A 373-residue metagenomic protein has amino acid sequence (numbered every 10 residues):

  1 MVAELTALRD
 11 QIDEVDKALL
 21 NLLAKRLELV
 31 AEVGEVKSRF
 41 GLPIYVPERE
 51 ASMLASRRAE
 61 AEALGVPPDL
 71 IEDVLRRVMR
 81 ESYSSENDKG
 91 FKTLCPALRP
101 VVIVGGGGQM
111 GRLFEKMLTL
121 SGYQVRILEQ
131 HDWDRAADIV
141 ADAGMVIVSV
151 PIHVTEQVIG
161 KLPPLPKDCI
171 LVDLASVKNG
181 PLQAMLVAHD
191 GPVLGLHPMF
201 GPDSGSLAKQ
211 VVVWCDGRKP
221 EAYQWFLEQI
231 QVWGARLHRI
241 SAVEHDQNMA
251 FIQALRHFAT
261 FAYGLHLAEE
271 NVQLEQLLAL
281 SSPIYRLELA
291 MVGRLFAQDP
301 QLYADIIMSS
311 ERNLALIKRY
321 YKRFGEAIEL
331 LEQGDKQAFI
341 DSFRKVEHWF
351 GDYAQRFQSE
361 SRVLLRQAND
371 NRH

Functional and structural regions predicted by a protein language model:
M1-V102, K116: Extended, charge-rich alpha-helical interface modules
I103-V104, V148, W214: Hydrophobic Val/Ile/Leu positions in short beta-strands of Rossmann-like dinucleotide-binding domains
Q109-M110: Hydrophobic/small residue at the entry helix of a nucleotide-binding pocket
V125-D138: Adenosine-cofactor binding site in Rossmann-like domains, unifying the SAM/SAH pocket of S-adenosylmethionine-dependent
A137-M185: Rossmann-fold NAD(P) dinucleotide-binding segment
K178-P181, M185-R236, I240, M249: Rossmann-fold dinucleotide-binding core
Q210, Q224, H245-N271, L278-A297: Active-site-proximal catalytic alpha-helix in oxidoreductases
L278-Y353: Interdomain hinge/lid region at the active-site interface of Rossmann-like NAD(P)-dependent oxidoreductases
